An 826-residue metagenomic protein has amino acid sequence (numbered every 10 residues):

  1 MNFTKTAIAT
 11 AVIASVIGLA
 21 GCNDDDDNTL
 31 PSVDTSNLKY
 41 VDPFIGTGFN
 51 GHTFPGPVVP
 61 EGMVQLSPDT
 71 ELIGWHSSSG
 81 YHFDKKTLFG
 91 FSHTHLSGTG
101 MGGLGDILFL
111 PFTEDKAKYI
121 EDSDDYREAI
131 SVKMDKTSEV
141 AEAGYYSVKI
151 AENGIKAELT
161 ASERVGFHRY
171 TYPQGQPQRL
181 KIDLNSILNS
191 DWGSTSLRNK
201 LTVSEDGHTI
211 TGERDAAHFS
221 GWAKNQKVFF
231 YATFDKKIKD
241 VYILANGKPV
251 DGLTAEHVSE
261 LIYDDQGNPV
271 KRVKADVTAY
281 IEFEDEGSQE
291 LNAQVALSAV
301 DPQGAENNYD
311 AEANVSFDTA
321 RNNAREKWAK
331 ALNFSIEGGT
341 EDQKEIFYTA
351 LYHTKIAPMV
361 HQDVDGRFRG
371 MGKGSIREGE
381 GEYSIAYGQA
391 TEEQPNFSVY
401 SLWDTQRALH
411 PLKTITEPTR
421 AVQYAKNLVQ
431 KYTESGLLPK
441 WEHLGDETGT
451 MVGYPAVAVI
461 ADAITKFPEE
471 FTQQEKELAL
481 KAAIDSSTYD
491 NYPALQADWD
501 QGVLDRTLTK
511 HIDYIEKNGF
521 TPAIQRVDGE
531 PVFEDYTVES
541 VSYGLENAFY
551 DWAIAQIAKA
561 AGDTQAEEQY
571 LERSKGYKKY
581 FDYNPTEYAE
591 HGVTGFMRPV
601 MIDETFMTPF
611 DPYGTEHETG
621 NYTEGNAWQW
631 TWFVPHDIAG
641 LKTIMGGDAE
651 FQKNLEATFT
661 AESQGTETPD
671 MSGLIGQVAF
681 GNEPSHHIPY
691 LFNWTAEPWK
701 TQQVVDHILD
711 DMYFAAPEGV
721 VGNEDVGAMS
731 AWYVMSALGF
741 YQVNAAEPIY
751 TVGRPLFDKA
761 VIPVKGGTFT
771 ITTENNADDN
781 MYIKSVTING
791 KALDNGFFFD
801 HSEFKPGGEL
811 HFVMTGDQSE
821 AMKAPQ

Functional and structural regions predicted by a protein language model:
M1-I8: Bacterial N-terminal signal peptides that target proteins for export
V12, G18-T35: Bacterial Sec-dependent N-terminal signal peptides
S15-V16, P395: Residue-level detector of alpha-helix boundary/anchor positions
N28-H410, T414-A458, I464-E530, E534-L545 (+12 more regions): Accessory carbohydrate-recognition regions in carbohydrate-active enzymes
Y550: ATP-dependent phospho-/nucleotidyl transfer catalytic cores
